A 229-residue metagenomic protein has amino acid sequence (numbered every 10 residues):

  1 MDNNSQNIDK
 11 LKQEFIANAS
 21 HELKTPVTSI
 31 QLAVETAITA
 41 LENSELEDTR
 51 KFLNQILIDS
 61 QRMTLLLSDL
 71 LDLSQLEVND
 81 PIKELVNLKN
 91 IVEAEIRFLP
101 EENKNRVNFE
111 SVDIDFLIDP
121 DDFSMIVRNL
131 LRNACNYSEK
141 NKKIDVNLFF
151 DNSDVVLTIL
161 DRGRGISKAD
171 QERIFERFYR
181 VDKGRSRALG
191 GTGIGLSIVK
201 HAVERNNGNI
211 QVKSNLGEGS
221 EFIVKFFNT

Functional and structural regions predicted by a protein language model:
I58-M63: Short alpha-helical segment of the dimerization/phosphotransfer core of two-component systems
E77-I82, D115-I118: Conserved micro-motifs of the catalytic ATP-binding
I82-R97, F149: A conserved beta-strand-to-alpha-helix junction within the catalytic ATP-binding
A134-C135: Short helix-loop "hinge" at the ATP-lid/N-box region of the Bergerat-fold HATPase_c
N141-S153: Short beta-strand/loop element within the Bergerat-fold HATPase_c
I166-F178: Short conserved segment of the HATPase_c
N207-G208: Conserved glycine-rich
